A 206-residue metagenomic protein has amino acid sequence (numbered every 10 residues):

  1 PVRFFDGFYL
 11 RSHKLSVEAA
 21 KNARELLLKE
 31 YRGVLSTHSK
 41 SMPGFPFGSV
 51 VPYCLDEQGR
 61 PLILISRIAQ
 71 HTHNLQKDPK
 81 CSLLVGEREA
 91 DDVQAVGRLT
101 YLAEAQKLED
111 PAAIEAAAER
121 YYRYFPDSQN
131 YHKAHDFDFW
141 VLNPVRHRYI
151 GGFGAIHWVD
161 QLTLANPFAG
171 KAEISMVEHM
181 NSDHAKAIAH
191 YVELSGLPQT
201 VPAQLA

Functional and structural regions predicted by a protein language model:
P1-A206: Binding-site signature for planar aromatic cofactors or substrates
